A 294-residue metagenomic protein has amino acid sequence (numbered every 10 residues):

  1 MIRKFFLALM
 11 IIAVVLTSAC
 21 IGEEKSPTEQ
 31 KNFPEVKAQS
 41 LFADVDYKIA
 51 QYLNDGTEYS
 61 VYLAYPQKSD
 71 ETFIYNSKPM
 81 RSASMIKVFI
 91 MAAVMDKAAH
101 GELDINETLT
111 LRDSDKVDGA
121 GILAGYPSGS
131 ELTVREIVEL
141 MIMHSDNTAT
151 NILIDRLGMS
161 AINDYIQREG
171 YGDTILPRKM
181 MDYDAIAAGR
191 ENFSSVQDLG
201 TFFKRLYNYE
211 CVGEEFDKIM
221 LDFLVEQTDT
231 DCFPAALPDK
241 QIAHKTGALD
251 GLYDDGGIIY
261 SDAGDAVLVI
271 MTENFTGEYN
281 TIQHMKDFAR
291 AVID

Functional and structural regions predicted by a protein language model:
K4-E23: Sec-dependent N-terminal signal peptides of Gram-positive bacterial secreted proteins and lipoproteins
C20-I49, L53-D55, E71, R156-G158 (+3 more regions): Structured C-terminal helix/loop/strand segments within mature extracytoplasmic catalytic/sensor domains
A50, D55-M80: Short, conserved catalytic-motif segment at the N-terminal edge
E58, T150-F203, Y207-N208: Mid-domain, small-residue-enriched loop/turn segments at the edges of structured enzyme/sensor domains
M80-L109, L268: Active-site SXXK
D96-D115, D164, G213-D217: Short, well-structured active-site flanking segments
I105-I122, L157-G158, Y183: Acidic helix-start/capping segments at beta-turn-to-alpha-helix junctions
K116-N151: Conserved catalytic neighborhood of penicillin-recognizing serine enzymes
